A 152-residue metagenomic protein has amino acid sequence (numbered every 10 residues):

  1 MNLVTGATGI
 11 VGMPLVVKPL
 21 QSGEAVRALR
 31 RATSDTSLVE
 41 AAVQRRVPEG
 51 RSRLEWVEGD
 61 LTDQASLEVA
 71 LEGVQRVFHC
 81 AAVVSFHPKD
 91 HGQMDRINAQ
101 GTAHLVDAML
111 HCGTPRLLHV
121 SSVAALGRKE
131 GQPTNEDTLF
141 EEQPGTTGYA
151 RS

Functional and structural regions predicted by a protein language model:
M1, A25-V26, P115-R116: Residues at the starts of beta-strands that form the adenosine-phosphate
N2-E24: N-terminal Rossmann NAD(P)H-binding glycine-rich loop of SDR-like oxidoreductase domains
T5, L29, V77-A81, L117-V123: SDR active-site strand-loop-helix element
E24-D35: Conserved glycine-rich Rossmann-like NAD(P)H-binding loop of the short-chain dehydrogenase/reductase
L38-R51: Short, conserved SAM-binding/catalytic segment of Class I S-adenosyl-L-methionine-dependent methyltransferases
P48-Q100, L126: NAD(P)H-binding glycine-rich loop region in Rossmannoid oxidoreductase-like domains and their noncatalytic homologs
I97-Y149: Conserved Rossmann-fold NAD(P)-dependent oxidoreductase catalytic core, especially the SDR/UDP-sugar
